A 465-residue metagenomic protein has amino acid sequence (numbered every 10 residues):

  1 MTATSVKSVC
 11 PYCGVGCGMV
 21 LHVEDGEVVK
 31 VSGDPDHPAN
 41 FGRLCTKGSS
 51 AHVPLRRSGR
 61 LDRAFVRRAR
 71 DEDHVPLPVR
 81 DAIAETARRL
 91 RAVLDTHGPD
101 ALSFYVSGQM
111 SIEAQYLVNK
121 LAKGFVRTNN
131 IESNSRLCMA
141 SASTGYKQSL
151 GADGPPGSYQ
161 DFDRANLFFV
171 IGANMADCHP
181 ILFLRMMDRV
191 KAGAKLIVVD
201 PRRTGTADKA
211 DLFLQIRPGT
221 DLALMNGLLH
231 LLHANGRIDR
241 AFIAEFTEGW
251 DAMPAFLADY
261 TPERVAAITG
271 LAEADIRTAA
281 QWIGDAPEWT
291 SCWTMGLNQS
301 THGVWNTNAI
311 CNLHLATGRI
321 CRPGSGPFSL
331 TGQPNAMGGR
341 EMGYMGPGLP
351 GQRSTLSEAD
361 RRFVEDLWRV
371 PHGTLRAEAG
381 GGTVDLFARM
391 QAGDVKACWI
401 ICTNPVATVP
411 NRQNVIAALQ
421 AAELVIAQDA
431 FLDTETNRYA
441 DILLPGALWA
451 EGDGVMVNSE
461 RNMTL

Functional and structural regions predicted by a protein language model:
M1-N235, G249, R264, A272 (+3 more regions): N-terminal export/assembly segments and adjacent metallocofactor-ligating motifs of anaerobic energy-metabolism
G98-A101, I238-I243, T290, C321-F328: Flexible, glycine/charged-enriched surface loops at secondary-structure junctions
S103-M110, I268-L271, T294-T301, Q333 (+1 more regions): Conserved short loop/turn motifs at secondary-structure junctions
Y116-M187, A192-V198, L222-N226, H314-Y439 (+1 more regions): Extended redox/cofactor-interaction regions of prokaryotic respiratory oxidoreductases
T204-K209, A255-T261, P287-W293, R362-V370 (+3 more regions): Short acidic (Asp/Glu) and glycine-rich catalytic loops that position anionic groups and cofactors
D208-I216, P445-E451, N462-L465: Short beta-alpha connecting loops at secondary-structure transitions that line or flank enzyme active sites
G219, A223-W289: P-loop NTPase catalytic nucleotide-binding module
A280, C292-T307, F328-P334, G338: Substrate-binding/catalytic subdomain of NAD(P)-dependent oxidoreductase enzymes
